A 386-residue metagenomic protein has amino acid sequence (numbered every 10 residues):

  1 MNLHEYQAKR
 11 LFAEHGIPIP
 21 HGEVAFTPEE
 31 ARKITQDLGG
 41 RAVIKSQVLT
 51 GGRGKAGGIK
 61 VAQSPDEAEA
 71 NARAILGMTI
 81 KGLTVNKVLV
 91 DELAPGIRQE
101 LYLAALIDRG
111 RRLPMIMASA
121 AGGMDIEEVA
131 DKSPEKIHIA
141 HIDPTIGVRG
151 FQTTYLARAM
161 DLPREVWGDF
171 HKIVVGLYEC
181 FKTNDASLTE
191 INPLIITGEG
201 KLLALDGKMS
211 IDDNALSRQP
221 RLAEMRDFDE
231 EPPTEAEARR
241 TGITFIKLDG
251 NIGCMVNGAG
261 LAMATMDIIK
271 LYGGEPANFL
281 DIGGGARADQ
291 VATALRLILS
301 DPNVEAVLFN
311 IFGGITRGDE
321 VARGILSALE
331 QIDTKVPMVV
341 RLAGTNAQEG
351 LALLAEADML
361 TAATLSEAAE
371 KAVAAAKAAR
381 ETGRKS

Functional and structural regions predicted by a protein language model:
M1-I191, I195-F309, V321, E330 (+1 more regions): ATP-dependent carboxylate/acyl-activation modules
I311-T316: Glycine-rich, proline-tolerant flexible connector loops at the mouths of alpha/beta enzymes
D319, R323, V336: Shared catalytic-loop signature of beta/alpha-barrel
L326-A328: Short amphipathic alpha-helix used as the core "switch/output" element in two-component signaling
K335-A343: Short internal beta-strands
